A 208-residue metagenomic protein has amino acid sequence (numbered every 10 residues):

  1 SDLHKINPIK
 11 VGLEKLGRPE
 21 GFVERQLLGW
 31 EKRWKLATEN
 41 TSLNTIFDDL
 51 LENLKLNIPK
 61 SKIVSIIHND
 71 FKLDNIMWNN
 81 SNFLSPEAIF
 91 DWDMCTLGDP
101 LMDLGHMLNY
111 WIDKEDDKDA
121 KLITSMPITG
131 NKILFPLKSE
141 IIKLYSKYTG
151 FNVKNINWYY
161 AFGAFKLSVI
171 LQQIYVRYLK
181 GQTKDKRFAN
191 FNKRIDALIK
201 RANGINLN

Functional and structural regions predicted by a protein language model:
S1-I46, L51, I58, K62-S65 (+2 more regions): A cross-family kinase active-site recognition segment
D2-K5, D49, K55-L108: Active-site acidic catalytic loop and adjacent metal/ATP-binding pocket of ATP-dependent phosphoryl transfer enzymes
H4-K10, W34, I58, N80 (+5 more regions): A general structural signal marking secondary-structure boundaries and capping sites
I9, F83-A88, A120-I123: Short acidic (Asp/Glu) and glycine-rich catalytic loops that position anionic groups and cofactors
G17-R18, N152-G163: All-alpha amphipathic helical-bundle segments outside canonical DNA-binding/catalytic cores that form hydrophobic
I89-F90, L137-F151, A197-A202: Short amphipathic alpha-helical segments and their helix-coil junctions
M102-T149, G163-K180: Active-site activation/catalytic loop segments of kinase-like enzymes and analogous catalytic loops in related
V169, Q173-N208: Regulatory N- and C-terminal appendages and interdomain linkers associated with kinase/kinase-like NTP transferase
